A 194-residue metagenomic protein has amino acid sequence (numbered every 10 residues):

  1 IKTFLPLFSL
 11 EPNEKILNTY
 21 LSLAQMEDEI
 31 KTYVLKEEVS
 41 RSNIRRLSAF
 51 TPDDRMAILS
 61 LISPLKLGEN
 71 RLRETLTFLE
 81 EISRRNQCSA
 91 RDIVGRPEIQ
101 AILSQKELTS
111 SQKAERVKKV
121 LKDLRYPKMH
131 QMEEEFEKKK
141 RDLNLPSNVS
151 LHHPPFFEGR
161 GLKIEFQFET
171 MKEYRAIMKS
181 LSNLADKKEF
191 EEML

Functional and structural regions predicted by a protein language model:
I1-T77: Alpha-helical interaction elements
L7, Y20-E27, Y33, F50-D53 (+4 more regions): Conserved, well-folded catalytic cores of nucleic-acid-processing and energy-transducing macromolecular machines
N13-I16, K128, M132, E173 (+1 more regions): Helical mechanochemical/support elements of P-loop NTPase systems and associated helical scaffolds
A57, L61-R160: Intrinsically disordered, low-complexity regulatory segments
V149-H153, G159-F190: Long, charged low-complexity polyampholyte tracts that form or border extended alpha-helical/coiled-coil or disordered
